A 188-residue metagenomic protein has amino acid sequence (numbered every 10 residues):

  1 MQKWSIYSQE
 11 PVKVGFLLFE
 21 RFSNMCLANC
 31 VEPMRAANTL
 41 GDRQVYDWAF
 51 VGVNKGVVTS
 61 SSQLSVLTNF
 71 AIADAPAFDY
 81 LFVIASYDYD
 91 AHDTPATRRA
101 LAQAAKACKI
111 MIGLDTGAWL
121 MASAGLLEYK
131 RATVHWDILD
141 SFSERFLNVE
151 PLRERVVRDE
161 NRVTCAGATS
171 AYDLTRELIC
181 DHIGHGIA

Functional and structural regions predicted by a protein language model:
M1-M111, L120-S123, L152-R153, R176-C180 (+1 more regions): Extended, subdomain-level signal for the structured scaffold at the beginning of enzyme domains
P11-K13, R131, N161: Residues that mark the start of a beta-strand
S62-V66, L147, A166: Short, surface-exposed amphipathic charged segments that create phosphate/polyanion-binding patches used for binding
M111-I112, A132: A short beta-strand/loop micro-motif in the catalytic core of glycosyltransferases that engages the nucleotide-sugar
W119, D137-D140, S170: Short alpha-helical
E128-R158: A conserved active-site-flanking secondary-structure segment within enzyme catalytic domains
R155-A188: Conserved anion/nucleotide-ligand pocket segment
